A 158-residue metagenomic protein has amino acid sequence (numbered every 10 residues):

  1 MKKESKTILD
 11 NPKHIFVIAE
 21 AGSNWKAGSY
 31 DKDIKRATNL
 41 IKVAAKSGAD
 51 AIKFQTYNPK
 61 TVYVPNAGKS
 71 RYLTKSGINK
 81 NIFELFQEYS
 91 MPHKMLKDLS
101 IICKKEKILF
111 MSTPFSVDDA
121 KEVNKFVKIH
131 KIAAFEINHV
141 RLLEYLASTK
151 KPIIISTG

Functional and structural regions predicted by a protein language model:
M1-A19: N-terminal amphipathic alpha-helix/helix-capping segment at the start of soluble metabolic enzymes
V17-A19, A49-T61, L109-P114: Short beta-strand segments at enzyme active-site cores
E20, A44, V123, S156: Conserved, mostly hydrophobic/aromatic
W25, D50-S90: Glycine-rich, proline-tolerant flexible connector loops at the mouths of alpha/beta enzymes
W25-K35, I154-G158: Active-site glycine- and acidic-residue-rich loops that bind and position anionic ligands or nucleotide-like cofactors
Y30-A44, P114-A120: Short, acidic/polar
T38-Y57, F126: Catalytic domains of carbohydrate-active enzymes, especially glycoside hydrolases
T74-V140, S148-K151, I155: Active-site beta->alpha loop and helix N-cap motifs at the rims of alpha/beta catalytic domains
